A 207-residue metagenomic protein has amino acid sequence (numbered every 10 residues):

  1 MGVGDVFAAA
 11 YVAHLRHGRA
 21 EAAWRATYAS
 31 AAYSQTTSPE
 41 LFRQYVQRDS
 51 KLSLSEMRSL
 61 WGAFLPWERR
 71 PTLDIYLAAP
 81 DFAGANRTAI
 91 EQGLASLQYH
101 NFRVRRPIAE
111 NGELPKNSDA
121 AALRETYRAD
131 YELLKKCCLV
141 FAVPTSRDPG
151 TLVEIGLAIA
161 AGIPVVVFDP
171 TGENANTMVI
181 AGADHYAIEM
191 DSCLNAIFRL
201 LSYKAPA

Functional and structural regions predicted by a protein language model:
M1-R19: Short, small-residue alpha-helix embedded
A23, A31-A89, G93-L94, Q98 (+1 more regions): Charged C-terminal helix
K116-C138: TIR-domain catalytic/interaction hotspot
L133-L152: Conserved beta-strand-loop-alpha-helix hinge of the TIR/SEFIR fold
V140-F141, V165, Y186: Short, well-ordered beta-strand core segments
S146-V167: Amphipathic helical hotspot of TIR/SEFIR-family domains
P170-I180: Short, glycine/polar-rich helix-capping loops at beta-to-alpha or helix-loop-helix junctions that flank or form
A183-L200: Short acidic-hydrophobic, aromatic-tinged amphipathic segments that line or gate anion-handling sites
